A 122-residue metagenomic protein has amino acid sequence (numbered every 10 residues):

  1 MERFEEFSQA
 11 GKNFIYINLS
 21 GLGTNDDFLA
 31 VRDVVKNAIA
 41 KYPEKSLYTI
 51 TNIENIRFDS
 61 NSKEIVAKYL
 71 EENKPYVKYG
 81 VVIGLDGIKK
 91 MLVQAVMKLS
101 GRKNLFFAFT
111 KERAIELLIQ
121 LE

Functional and structural regions predicted by a protein language model:
M1-E122: Amphipathic, Lys/Arg-enriched alpha-helical "gate/interface" segment within cytosolic domains that mediates
